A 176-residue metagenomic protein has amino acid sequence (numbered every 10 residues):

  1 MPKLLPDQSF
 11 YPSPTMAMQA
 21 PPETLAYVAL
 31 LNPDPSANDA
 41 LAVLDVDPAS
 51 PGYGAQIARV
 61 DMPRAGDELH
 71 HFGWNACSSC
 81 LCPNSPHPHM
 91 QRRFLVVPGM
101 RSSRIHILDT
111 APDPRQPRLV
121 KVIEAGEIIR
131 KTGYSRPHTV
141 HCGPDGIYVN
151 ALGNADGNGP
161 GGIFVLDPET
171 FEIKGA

Functional and structural regions predicted by a protein language model:
M1-A49: Sequence/structural signature of beta-propeller modules and their immediately flanking N-terminal secretory/stalk
P2-P22, E68-Q91, G133-P144: Structural signature of eukaryotic scaffold interfaces centered on beta-propeller domains
V28-N32, V97-M100, D109, A151-G153: Recurrent small/Gly-Pro-centered beta-turn motifs in extracellular repeat architectures
D34-A37, M90, M100-S103, A155-P160: Short, solvent-exposed loop/turn segments at conserved positions within beta-propeller repeat blades
L41-V46, L108-T110, L166: Hydrophobic/aromatic beta-strand positions that recur at structurally equivalent sites within the blades
A55-N75, V120-G133, A176: Surface-exposed loop and turn segments in beta-propeller and other repeat-based domains that flank or scaffold
T110-A176: Asp-box/WD-like beta-propeller blade repeats and closely related beta-sheet repeat scaffolds
